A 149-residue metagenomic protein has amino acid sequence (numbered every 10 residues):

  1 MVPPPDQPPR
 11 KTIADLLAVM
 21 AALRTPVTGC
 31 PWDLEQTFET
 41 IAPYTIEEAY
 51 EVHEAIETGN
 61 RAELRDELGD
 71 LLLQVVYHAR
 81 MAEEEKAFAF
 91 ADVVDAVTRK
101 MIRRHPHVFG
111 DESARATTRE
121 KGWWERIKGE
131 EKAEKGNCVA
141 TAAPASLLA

Functional and structural regions predicted by a protein language model:
M1-E67, L73-A149: Flexible "arm" and connector segments at domain edges
